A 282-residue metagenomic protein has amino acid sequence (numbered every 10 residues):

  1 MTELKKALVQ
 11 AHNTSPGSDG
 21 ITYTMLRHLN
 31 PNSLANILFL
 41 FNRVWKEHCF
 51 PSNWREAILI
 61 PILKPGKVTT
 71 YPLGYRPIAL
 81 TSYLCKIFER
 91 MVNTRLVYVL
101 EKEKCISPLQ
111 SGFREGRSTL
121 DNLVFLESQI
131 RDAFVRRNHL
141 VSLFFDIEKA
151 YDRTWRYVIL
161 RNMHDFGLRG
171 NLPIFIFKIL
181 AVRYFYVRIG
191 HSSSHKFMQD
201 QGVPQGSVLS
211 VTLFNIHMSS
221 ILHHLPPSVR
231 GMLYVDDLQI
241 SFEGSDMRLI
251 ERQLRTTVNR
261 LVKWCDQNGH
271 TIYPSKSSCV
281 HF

Functional and structural regions predicted by a protein language model:
M1-P204, F242: Conserved pre-catalytic core of RNA-dependent polymerases
N122, L213-H217, Q253-T257: Hydrophobic alpha-helical membrane-association signature
S142, M232-L233: Hydrophobic "anchor" residues on beta-strands that sit immediately upstream of conserved functional sites
F145, V235-D236: Active-site flanking residues adjacent to catalytic metal/cofactor-binding acidic residues
L225-M232: Conserved helix-loop-beta segment at the catalytic/binding core of cyclic-nucleotide signaling proteins
G231, E251-L254, V258, I272: Hydrophobic packing residues in well-ordered alpha-helices of helical domains and bundles
T256, T271-F282: Short, conserved micro-motifs composed of acidic
C265: Glycine-rich and small/hydrophobic secondary-structure elements
